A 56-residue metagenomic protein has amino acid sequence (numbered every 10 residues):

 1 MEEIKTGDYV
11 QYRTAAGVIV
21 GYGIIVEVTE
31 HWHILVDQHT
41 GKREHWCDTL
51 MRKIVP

Functional and structural regions predicted by a protein language model:
M1-A16: Short coil-to-beta transition motif at edge beta-strands of beta-rich domains
G7, E27-T29, G41: A composition/secondary-structure signal for short, hydrophobic, low-basic-content segments with alpha-helix propensity
V10, I25-V26, V36: Hydrophobic aliphatic residue packing
I19-V28: Short beta-strand-centered aromatic/proline hotspots
H31-I34: Short aromatic-glycine-enriched beta-strand elements
D37-P56: Intrinsically disordered, low-complexity, charged/polar segments
